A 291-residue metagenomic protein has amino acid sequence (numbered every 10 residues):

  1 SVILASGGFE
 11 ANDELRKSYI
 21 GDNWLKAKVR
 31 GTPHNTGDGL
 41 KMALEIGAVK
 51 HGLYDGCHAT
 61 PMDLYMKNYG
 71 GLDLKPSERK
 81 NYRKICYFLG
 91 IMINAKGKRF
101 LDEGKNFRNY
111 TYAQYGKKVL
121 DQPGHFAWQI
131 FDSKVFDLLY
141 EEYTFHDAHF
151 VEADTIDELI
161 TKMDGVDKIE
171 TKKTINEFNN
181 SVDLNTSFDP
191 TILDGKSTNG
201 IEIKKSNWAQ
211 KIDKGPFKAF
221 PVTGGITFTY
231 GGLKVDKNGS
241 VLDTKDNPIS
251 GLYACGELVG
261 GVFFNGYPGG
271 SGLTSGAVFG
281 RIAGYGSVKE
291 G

Functional and structural regions predicted by a protein language model:
S1-M66, L273, I282: Glycine-rich loop(s) and the adjacent beta-strand/alpha-helix scaffold that form part
V29-T36, L44-Y267: Mobile, glycine/GP-rich and aromatic-enriched active-site lid/loop segments adjacent to catalytic centers
N265, G269-S275: Conserved mid-domain beta->alpha element of the FAD-binding
R281-K289: Short glycine/serine- and small hydrophobic-enriched flexible loop segments
